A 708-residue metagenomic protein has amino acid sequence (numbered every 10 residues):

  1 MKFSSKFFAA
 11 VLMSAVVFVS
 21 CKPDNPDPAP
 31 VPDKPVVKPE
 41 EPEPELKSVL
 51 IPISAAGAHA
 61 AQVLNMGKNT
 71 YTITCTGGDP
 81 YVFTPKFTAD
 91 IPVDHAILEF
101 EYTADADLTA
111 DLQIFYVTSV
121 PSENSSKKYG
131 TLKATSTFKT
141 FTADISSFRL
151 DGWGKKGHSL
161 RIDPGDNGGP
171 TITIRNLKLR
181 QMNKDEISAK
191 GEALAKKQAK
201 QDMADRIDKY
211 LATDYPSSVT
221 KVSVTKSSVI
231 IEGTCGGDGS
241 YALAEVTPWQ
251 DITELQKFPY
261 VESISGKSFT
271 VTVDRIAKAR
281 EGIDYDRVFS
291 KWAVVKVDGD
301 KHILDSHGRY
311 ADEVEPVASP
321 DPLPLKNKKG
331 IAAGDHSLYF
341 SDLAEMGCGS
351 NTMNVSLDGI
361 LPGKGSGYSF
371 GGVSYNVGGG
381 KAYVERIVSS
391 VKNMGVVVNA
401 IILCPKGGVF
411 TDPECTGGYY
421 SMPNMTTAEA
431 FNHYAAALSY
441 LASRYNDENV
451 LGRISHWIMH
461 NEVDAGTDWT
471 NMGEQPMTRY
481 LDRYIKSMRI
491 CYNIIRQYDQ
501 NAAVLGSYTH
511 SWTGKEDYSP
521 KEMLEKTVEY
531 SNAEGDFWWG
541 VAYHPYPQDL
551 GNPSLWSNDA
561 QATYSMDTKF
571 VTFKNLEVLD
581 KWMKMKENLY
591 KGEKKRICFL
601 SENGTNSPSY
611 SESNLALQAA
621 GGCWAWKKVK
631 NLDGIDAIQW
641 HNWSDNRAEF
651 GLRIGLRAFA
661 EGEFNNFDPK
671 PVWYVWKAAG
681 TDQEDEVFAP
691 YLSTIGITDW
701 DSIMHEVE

Functional and structural regions predicted by a protein language model:
V16-K47: Bacterial Sec-dependent N-terminal signal peptides
T70-W153, G168-T173, A244-E254: Extracellular ligand-binding interfaces
T140-L177, R287-V295, L438: Extracellular beta-strand ligand-recognition surfaces/modules
G191-K200, V450, D468, Y610-G621 (+1 more regions): Aromatic-rich peripheral "rim/lid" segments of glycoside hydrolase catalytic domains that contact and position glycan
A195-P320: Beta-strand-enriched, solvent-exposed domains that form extended recognition/catalytic surfaces
D274, H302-L357: Boundary/entry segment of secreted carbohydrate-active catalytic domains
M346-G514, Q548-D549, D645-F650: Substrate-binding cleft and catalytic face of glycoside hydrolase catalytic domains, especially the flexible beta-alpha
R453, R479-E612: Noncatalytic carbohydrate-binding groove/subsite architecture in carbohydrate-active enzymes
